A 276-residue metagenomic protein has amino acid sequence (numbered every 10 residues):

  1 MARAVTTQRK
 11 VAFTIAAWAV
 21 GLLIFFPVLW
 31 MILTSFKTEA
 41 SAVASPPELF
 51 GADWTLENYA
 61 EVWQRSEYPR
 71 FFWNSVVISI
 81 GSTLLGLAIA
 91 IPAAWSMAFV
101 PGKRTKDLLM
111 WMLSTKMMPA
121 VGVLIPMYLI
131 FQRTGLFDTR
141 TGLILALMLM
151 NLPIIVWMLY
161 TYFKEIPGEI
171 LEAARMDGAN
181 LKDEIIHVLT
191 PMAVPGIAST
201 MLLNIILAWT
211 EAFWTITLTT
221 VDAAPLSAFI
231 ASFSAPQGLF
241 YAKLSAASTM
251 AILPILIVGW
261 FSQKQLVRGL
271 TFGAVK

Functional and structural regions predicted by a protein language model:
A4-V5, R9-K276: A structural signal for multi-pass alpha-helical bundles of membrane permease subunits that mediate small-molecule
